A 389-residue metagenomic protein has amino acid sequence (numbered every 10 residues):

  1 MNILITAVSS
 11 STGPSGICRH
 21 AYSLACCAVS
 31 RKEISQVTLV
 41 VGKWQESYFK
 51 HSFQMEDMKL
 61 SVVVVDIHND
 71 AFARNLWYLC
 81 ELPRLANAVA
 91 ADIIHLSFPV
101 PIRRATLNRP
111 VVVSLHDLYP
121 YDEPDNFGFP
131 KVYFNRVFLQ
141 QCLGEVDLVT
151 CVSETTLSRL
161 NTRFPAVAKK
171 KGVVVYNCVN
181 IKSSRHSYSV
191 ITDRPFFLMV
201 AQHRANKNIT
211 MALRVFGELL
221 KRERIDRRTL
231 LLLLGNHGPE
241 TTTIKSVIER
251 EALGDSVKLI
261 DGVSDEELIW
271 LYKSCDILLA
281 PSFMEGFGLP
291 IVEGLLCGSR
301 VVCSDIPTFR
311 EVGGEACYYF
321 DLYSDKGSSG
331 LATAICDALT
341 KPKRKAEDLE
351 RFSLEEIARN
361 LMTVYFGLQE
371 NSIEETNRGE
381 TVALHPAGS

Functional and structural regions predicted by a protein language model:
M1-S389: Carbohydrate transferase catalytic cores enriched for Leloir-type hexosyltransferases
